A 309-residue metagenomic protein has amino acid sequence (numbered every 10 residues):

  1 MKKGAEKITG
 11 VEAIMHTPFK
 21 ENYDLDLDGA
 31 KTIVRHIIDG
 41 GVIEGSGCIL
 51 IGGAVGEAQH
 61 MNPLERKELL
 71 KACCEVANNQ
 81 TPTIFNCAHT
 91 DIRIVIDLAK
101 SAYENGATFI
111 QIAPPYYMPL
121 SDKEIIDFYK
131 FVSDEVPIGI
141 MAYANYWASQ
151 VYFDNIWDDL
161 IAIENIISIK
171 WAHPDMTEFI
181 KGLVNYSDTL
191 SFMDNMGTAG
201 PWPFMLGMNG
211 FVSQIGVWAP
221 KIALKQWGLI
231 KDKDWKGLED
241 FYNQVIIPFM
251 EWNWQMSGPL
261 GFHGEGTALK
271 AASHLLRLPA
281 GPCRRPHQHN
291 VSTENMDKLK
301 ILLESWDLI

Functional and structural regions predicted by a protein language model:
K2-V151, H287-H289, I309: Active-site beta->alpha loop and helix N-cap motifs at the rims of alpha/beta catalytic domains
K7, E12-P18, G40-S46, A223-I309: C-terminal alpha-helical cap/extension of soluble enzyme domains
A30, L70, V95, F179 (+2 more regions): A general structural signal for well-ordered alpha-helical segments in protein cores
I33, L69, F128, L160 (+2 more regions): A structural signal for short hydrophobic/aromatic patches embedded in well-ordered alpha helices
E68, A72-A77, S101, N105 (+8 more regions): Alpha-helical structural signal in soluble globular domains
Y146-Q255: Catalytic alpha/beta core domains of metabolic enzymes, predominantly
